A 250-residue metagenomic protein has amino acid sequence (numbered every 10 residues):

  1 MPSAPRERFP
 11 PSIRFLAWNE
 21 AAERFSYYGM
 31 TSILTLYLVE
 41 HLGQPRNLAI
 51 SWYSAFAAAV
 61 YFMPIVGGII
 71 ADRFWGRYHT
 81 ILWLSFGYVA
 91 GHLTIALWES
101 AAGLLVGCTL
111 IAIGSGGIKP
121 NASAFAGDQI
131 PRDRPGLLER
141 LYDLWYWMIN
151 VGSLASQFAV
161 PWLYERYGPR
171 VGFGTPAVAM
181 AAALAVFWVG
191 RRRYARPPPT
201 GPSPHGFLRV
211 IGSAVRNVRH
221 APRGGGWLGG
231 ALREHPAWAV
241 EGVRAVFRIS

Functional and structural regions predicted by a protein language model:
M1-P11, D133, P161-S250: Intracellular loop-helix junctions on the cytosolic face of multi-pass helical membrane proteins
M1-Y27: Cytosolic juxtamembrane N-terminal segment immediately preceding the first transmembrane helix of multi-pass
S32-W52: Short amphipathic helix-loop junctions that connect adjacent transmembrane helices in Major Facilitator Superfamily/SLC
L38-V39, I70-F74, A159-Y167: Interfacial helix-cap and linker-helix signal at transmembrane-aqueous boundaries of multi-pass secondary transporters
S54-D72, L154-S156: Central cavity-lining transmembrane alpha-helices of secondary-active solute carriers, predominantly the Major
R73-F86, D133, L137-L138: Cytoplasmic membrane-interface "Motif A"-like loop-to-helix N-cap segments of 12-TM Major Facilitator Superfamily
L82-V106: C-terminal ends and interior cores of transmembrane alpha-helices in multi-pass membrane transporters/permeases
G117-D133: Intracellular juxtamembrane helix-capping segments at the cytosolic ends of symmetry-related transmembrane helices
